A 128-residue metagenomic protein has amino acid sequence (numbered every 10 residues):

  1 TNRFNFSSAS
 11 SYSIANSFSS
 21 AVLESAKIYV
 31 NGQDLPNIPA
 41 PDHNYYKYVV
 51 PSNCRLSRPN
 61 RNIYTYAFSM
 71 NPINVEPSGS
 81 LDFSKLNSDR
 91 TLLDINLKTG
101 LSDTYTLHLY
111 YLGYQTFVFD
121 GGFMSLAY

Functional and structural regions predicted by a protein language model:
T1-Y128: Flexible assembly/topogenesis modules
